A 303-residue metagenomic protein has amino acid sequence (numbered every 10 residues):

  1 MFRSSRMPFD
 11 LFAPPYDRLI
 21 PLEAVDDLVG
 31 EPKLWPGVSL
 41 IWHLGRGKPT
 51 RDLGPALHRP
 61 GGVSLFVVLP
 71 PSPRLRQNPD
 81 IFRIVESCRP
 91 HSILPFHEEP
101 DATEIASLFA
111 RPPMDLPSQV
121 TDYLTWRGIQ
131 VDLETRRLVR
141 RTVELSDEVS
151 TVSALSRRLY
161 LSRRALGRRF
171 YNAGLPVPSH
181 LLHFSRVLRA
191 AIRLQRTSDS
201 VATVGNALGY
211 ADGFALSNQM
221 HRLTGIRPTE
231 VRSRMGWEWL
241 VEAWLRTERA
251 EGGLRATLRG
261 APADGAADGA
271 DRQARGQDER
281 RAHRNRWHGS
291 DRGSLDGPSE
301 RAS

Functional and structural regions predicted by a protein language model:
R3-V120: DNA-contacting interfaces and partner/effector-binding or oligomerization modules in DNA-centric proteins
R18-G30, K48-P55, P79-I81, R186-R189 (+4 more regions): Membrane-topology and secretion signals of cell-surface/extracellular proteins
P32-L34, L57-H58, R83-E86, Q130 (+4 more regions): Structural motif
F109-R158, Y171-F184: Short, Lys/Arg-enriched, Trp-marked, Pro/Gly-tolerant hinge/linker segments that flank
R137-T151, F170, G174, A191-S200 (+3 more regions): Basic, amphipathic alpha-helical hairpins
V149, S153-H180, G205-E230: Basic/polar phosphate-binding segments, predominantly the helix-turn-helix DNA-binding elements of transcriptional
A173-L208, R234-A263: Terminal helix-turn-helix DNA-binding modules in bacterial transcription factors
N218-S303: …primarily DNA-binding HTH/wHTH and HhH modules…
